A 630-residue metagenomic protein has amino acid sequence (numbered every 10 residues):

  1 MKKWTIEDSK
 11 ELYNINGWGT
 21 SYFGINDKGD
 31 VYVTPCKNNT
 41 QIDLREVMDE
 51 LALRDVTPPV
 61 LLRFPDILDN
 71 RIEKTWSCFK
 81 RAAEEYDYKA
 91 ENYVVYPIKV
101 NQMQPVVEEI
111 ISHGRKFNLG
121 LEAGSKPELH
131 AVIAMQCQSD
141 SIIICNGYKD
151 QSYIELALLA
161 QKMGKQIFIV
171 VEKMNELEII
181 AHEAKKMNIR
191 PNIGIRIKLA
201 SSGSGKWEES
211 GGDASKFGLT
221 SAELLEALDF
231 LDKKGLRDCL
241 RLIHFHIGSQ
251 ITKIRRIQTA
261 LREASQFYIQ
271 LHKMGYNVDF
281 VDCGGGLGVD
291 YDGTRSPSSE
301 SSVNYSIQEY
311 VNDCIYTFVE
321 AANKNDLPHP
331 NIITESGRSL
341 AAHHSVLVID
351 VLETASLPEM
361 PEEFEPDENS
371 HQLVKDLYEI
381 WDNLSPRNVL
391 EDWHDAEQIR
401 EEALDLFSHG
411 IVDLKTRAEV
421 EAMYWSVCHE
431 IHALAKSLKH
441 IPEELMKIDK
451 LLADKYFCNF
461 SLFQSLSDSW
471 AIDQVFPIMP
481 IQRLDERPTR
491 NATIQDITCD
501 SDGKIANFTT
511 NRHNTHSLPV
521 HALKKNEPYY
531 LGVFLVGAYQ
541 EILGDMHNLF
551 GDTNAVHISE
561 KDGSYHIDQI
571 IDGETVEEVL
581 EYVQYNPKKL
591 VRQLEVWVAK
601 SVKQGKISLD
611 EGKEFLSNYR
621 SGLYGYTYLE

Functional and structural regions predicted by a protein language model:
M1-T57, S559, H566, V576-V579 (+1 more regions): Conserved, well-structured core domains of diverse proteins
E7-S9, E73-R81, Q104-E109, L129-H130 (+5 more regions): Short alpha-helical segments and helix-capping/turn motifs at coil-helix boundaries
I25-Q102: Low-complexity, highly charged intrinsically disordered N-terminal segments that act as targeting/localization
D30, N38, I67, N101-M103 (+15 more regions): Short, glycine-/Ser/Thr-/acidic-enriched flexible segments
P58, L62, E84-K89, M274-V278 (+1 more regions): Flexible, glycine/charged-enriched surface loops at secondary-structure junctions
D66-K74, E226, E263, D313: A non-catalytic, amphipathic alpha-helix used as a structural packing/dimerization or gating element in enzyme scaffolds
D87-D282, L287-V289, G293, N304-E309 (+2 more regions): Active-site-proximal beta-alpha core segment in soluble small-molecule metabolic enzymes
Y305, D313, V319-E630: Charged (often Lys/Glu-rich) extended helix/loop segments that serve as interaction or gating elements
